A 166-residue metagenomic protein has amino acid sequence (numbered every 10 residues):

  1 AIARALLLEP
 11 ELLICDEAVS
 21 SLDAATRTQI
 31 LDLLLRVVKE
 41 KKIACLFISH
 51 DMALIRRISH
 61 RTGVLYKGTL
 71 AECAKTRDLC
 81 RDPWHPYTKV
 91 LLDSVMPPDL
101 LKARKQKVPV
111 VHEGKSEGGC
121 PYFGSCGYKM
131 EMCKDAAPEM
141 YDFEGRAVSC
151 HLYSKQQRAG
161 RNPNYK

Functional and structural regions predicted by a protein language model:
E9: Conserved catalytic motifs of ABC-family nucleotide-binding domains
L12, R27-Q29, E113-G119: Generic detector of short, locally flexible boundary/turn motifs and exposed helical patches
I14, S21-A103: P-loop NTP-binding/switch modules centered on Walker-like glycine-rich loops
I14-C15, S154: Generic detector of low-complexity/intrinsically disordered segments and short hydrophobic N-terminal stretches
C73-K166: Short catalytic/signature loops enriched in Gly
